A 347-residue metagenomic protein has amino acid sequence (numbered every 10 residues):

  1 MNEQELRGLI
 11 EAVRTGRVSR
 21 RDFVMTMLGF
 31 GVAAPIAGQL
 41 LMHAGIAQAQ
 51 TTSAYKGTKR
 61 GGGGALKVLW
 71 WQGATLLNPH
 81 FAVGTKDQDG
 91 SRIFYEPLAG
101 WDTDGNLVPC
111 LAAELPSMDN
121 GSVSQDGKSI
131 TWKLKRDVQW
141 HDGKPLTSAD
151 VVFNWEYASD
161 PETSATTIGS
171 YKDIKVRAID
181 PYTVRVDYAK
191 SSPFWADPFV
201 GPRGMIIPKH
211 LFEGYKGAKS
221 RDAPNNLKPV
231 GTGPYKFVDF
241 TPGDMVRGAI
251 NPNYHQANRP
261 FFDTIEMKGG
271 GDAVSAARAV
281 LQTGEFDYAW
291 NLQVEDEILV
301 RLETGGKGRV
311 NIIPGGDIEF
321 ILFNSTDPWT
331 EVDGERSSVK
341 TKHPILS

Functional and structural regions predicted by a protein language model:
M1-D22, G29-G31, A44-I46: N-terminal secretory signal peptides
K67, T147-N154, P181-D187, G233-P234 (+3 more regions): Alpha-helical secondary-structure segments
L69-S124, E156, V230-T232: N-terminal lobe/hinge region of extracytoplasmic solute-binding protein
W71-S91, L111, T166, W195-M205 (+3 more regions): A structural "hinge/loop" feature
R92-E96, G100-N106, V200-E266: Gly/Pro-rich hinge or "lid" segments in bacterial periplasmic/extracellular proteins
L115-S164, R185, A276-T283, H343-S347: Aromatic- and charge-enriched surface segment that lines or borders ligand/interaction sites
T131, A223, P252-L299: Ligand-site clamp/hinge motif
T167-K216: Surface-exposed binding/hinge segments that line and control ligand-binding clefts or catalytic entry sites
